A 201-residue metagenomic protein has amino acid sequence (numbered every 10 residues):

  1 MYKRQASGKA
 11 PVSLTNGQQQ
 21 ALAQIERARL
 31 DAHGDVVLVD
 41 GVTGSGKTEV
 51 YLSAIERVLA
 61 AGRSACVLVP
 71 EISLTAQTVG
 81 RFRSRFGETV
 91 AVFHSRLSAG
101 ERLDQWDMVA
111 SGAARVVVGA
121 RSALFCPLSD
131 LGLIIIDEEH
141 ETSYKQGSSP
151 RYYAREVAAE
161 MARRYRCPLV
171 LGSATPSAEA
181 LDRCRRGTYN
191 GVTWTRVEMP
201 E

Functional and structural regions predicted by a protein language model:
M1-Q5: Conserved small/polar residues in nucleotide/adenosyl-binding loops
P11-D35, E49: N-terminal pre-P-loop "Q-motif" helix
A32-V39, R63-A65, A114-R115: Pre-Walker A (Motif I) flank of P-loop NTPase domains
D40, V58, S64-E71, F93: Conserved RecA-like ASCE P-loop NTPase motor core of nucleic-acid helicases/translocases
S45-V50, R63-F82: Conserved Walker A/P-loop ATP-binding site and its immediately adjacent core in helicase/helicase-like ATPase domains
K47-E56, A158: Motif I (Walker A/P-loop) of helicase-class P-loop NTPases
R81-T89, F93-V117: Conserved motor-coupling elements within RecA-like helicase/translocase cores
L133, E141-E201: Post-DEXD/H (motif II) to motif III coupling segment of the RecA-like Helicase ATP-binding lobe
